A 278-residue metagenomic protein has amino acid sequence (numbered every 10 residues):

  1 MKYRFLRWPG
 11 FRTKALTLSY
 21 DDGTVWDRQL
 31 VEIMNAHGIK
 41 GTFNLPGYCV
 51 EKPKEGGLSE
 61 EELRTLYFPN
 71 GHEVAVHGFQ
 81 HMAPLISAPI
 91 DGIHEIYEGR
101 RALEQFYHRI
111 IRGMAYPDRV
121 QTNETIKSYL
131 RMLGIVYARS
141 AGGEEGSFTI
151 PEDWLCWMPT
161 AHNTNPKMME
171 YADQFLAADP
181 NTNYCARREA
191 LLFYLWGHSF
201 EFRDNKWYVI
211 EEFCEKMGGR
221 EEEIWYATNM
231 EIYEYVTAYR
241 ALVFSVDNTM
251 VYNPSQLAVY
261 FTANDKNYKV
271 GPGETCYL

Functional and structural regions predicted by a protein language model:
M1-R28: Boundary/entry segment of secreted carbohydrate-active catalytic domains
K2-W8, E51, E104, Y137-F148 (+2 more regions): C-terminal domain-boundary segment and adjacent tail
F5, Q29-I33, T125-Y129, V209-F213: A short acidic, amphipathic alpha-helical/loop segment
T17, E73, I224: Hydrophobic "anchor" residues on beta-strands that sit immediately upstream of conserved functional sites
Y20-G23, G78, S199, N229: Active-site metal-binding loops of divalent metal-dependent hydrolases
N35-S128, M132-V136, G142-A161, L191-S199: Metal-dependent polysaccharide deacetylase catalytic core of the NodB/CE4 family, i.e., the active-site-bearing domain
P89-H94, P166-M169, D204-W207: Non-membrane alpha-helical structural segments and their capping/turn regions in soluble enzymes
E170-A186: A short, acidic, amphipathic alpha-helical segment used as a generic capping/interface helix at domain edges
